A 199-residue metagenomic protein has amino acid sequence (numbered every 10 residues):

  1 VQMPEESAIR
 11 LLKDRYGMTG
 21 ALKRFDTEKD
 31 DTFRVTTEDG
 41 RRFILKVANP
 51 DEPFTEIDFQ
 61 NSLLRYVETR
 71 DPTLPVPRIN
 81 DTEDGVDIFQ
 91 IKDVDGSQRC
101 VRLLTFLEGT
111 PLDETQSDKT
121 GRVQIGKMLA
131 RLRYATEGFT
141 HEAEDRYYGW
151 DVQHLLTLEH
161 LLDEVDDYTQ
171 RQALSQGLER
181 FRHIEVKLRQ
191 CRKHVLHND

Functional and structural regions predicted by a protein language model:
V1-D14, R34-V35, R41: Accessory alpha/beta interaction modules
P4-L12, H141, L156-N198: An alpha-helical support segment within catalytic cores of ATP-dependent transferases
L12-T19, D71-P75, L188: Short secondary-structure junctions
K23-D26: Protein kinase glycine-rich loop
E28-G40, I44-L45, I79, R182-D199: Active-site acidic catalytic loop and adjacent metal/ATP-binding pocket of ATP-dependent phosphoryl transfer enzymes
E38-T140: ATP-binding pocket architecture of kinase catalytic cores
E83, E114-Q172, R192-K193: A cross-family kinase active-site recognition segment
R99-R102, Q153, Q176: Generic alpha-helical secondary structure signal
